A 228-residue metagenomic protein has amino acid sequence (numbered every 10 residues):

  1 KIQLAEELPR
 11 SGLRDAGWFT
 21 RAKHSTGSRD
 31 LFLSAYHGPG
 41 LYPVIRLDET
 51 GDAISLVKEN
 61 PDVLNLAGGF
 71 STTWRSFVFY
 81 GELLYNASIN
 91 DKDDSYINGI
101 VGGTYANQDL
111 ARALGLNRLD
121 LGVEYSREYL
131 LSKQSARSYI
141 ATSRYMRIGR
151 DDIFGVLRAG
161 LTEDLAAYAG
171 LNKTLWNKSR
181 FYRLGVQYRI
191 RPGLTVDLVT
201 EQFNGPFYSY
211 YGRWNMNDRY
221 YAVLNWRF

Functional and structural regions predicted by a protein language model:
R14-W18, D62-L66, T73, D93-G99 (+3 more regions): Residues that define the transmembrane beta-barrel architecture of outer-membrane proteins
T20-H24, G68-T72, V101-Y105, G155-A159 (+3 more regions): Residues on the lipid-exposed face of transmembrane beta-strands in outer-membrane beta-barrel proteins
H24-S28, Q108-L119, D164-L165, G193: Short loop/turn motifs that connect adjacent beta-strands in outer-membrane beta-barrel proteins
T26, H37-L41, W74-S76, Y85-I89 (+5 more regions): Transmembrane beta-strands of outer-membrane beta-barrel pores
L31-A35, F70, G81, L121-V123 (+5 more regions): Membrane-embedded beta-strand positions of outer-membrane beta-barrel proteins
V44-G51, D91-Y96, S132-I140, A169-L171 (+2 more regions): Outer-membrane beta-barrel translocator domains and adjoining extracellular loop/strand segments of Gram-negative
N60-Y139: Long, well-ordered mid-to-C-terminal structural blocks that present hydrophobic/aromatic surfaces
G193-T195, V199-T200, R213-F228: Outer-membrane beta-barrel "beta-signal"
